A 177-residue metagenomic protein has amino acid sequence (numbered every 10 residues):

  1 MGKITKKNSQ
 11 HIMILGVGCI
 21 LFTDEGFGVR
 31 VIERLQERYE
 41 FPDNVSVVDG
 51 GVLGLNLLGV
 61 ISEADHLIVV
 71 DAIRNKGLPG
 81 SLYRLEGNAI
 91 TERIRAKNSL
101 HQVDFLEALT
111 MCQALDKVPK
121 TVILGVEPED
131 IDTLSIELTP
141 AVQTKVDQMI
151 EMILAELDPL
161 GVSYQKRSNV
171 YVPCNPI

Functional and structural regions predicted by a protein language model:
K7-L15, F22-N88: Nucleotide and nucleotide-moiety/phosphate-recognizing core
L15-V17, L124: Short hydrophobic segments within beta-strands
I20, I90-T91, P128-D132: A short, flexible beta-alpha/helix-coil linker loop
I20-L21, V47, I94-N98: Short, surface-exposed loop/turn motifs that are enriched in glycine and acidic residues and include a nearby proline
G26, R30, V52, G77 (+3 more regions): Conserved active-site and cofactor/substrate-binding residues in soluble primary-metabolism enzymes
A72-T121: Helix-loop-strand module that forms the ligand-binding subsite of alpha/beta enzymes
E107-I177: Phosphate-binding/catalytic loops
